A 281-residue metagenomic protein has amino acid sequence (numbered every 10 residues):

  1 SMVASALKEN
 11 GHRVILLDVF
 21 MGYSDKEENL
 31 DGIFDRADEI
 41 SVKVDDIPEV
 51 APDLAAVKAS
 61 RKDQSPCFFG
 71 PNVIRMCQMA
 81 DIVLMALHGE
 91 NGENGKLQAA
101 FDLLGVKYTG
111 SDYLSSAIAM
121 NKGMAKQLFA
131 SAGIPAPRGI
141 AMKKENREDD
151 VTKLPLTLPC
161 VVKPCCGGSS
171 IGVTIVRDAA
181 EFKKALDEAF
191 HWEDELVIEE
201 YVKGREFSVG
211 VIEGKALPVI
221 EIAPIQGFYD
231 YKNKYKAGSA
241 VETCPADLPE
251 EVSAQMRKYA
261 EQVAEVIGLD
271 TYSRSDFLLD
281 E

Functional and structural regions predicted by a protein language model:
S1-L114, I118-M120, M124, S131 (+1 more regions): ATP-binding N-terminal substructure of ATP-dependent carboxylate-amine bond-forming enzymes
S1-S5, V14, G70-C77, S116-R205 (+1 more regions): Active-site nucleotide/adenylate-binding loops and adjacent lid/helix of ATP-dependent enzymes
K8-R13, I134, F190-E195, P224 (+2 more regions): Generic secondary-structure signature for well-ordered alpha-helical cores
T109, P137-R138, L217, Y229 (+1 more regions): A short, local hydrophobic-aromatic micro-motif
A130-G133, P249-E281: ATP-dependent carboxylate activation and anion-phosphoryl transfer catalytic cores that bind Mg-ATP to form
R177-K258, L278-D280: Phosphate-binding site of ATP-dependent enzymes
